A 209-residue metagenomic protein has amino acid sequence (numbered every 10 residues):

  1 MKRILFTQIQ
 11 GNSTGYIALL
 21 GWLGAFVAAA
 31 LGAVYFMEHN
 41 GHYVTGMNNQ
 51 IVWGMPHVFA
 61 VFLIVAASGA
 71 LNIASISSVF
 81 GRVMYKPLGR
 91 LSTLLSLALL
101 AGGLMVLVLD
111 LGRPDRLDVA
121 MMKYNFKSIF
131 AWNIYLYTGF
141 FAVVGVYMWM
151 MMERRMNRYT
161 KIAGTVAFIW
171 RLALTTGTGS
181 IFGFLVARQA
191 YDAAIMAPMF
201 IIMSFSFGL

Functional and structural regions predicted by a protein language model:
M1-G69, I73: N-terminal signal-anchor module of multipass membrane proteins
M1-T14, A33-G46, S78-P87, L111-D115 (+2 more regions): Hydrophobic alpha-helical transmembrane segments
I9, L23-A28, R82-M84, M122 (+3 more regions): Long, contiguous internal "core" modules enriched in hydrophobic/ aromatic residues
T14-L31, M55-L63, S92-M105, F130-N133 (+1 more regions): Alpha-helical transmembrane segments of integral membrane proteins, especially early/N-terminal helices
A33-H57, L109-F130, S180-I201: Membrane-interface interhelical loops and short amphipathic "cap" helices that link adjacent transmembrane segments
V34, F59-F62, L88-G89, L109-D110 (+3 more regions): Aromatic-enriched hydrophobic runs in primary sequence
I51-D115, W132: Membrane helical hairpin/interfacial module
